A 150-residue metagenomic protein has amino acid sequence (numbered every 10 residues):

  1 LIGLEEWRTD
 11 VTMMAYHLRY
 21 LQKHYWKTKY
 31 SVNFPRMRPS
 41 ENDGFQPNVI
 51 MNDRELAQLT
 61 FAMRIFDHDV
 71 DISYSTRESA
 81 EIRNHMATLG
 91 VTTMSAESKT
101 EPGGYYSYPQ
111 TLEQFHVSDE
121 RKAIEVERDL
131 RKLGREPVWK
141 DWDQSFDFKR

Functional and structural regions predicted by a protein language model:
L1-I2, M37: Short linear capping/connector segments at secondary-structure termini
I2-K23, G44-D53: Conserved non-cysteine loop/helix-boundary elements of the Radical SAM core domain that shape
K23-R150: Auxiliary Fe-S-binding modules of radical SAM enzymes
